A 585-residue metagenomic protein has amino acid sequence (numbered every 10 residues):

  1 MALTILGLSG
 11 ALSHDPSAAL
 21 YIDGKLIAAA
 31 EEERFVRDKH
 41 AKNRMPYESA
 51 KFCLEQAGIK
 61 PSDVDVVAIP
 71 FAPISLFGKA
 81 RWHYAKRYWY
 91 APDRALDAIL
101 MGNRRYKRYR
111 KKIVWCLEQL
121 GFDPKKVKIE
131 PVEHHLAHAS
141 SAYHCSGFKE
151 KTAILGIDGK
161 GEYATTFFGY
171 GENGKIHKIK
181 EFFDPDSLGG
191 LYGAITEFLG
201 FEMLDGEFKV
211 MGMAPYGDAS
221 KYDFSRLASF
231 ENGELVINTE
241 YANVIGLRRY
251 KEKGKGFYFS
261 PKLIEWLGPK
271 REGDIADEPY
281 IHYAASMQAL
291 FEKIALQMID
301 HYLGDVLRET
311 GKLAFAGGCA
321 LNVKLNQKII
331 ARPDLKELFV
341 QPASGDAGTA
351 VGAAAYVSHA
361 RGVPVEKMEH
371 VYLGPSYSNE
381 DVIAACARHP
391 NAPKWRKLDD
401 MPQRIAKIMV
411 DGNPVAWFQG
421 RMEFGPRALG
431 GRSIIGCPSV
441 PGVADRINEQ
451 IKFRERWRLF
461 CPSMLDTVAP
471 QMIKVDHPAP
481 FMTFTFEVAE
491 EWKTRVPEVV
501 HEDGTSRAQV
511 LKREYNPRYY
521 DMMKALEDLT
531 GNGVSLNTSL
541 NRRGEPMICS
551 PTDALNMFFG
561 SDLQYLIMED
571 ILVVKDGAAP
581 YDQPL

Functional and structural regions predicted by a protein language model:
I5-F77: N-terminal cofactor/phosphate-binding cores enriched in small/glycine residues, especially glycine-rich loops such as
G7-E31, V36-K39, H83, Y90-R94 (+7 more regions): Flexible beta->alpha loop and helix N-cap segments adjacent to enzyme active/binding sites
S49-D65, C116-D123, I299-E309: Phosphate/pyrophosphate-binding loops at sites that engage ATP/ADP/AMP, CoA/4′-phosphopantetheine, polyphosphate
Q56, K60-V114, S140-S141: Short beta-strand-loop/turn "lid" adjacent to the catalytic site in phosphate-handling enzymes
K60-A72, K128-E130, L307-G318, A416: Short glycine-rich phosphate-binding loop at a beta-alpha junction
I99-K107, I129-V132, G273-K293, K512 (+1 more regions): Short acidic-aromatic active-site loops that bind/stabilize oxyanions
A285-G311: Phosphate/ATP-binding catalytic cores across multiple sugar-kinase/actin-like superfamilies, primarily ASKHA
E292, A316, G348-A350: Alpha-helical transmembrane segments that form the membrane-embedded catalytic/substrate-binding core of multi-pass
